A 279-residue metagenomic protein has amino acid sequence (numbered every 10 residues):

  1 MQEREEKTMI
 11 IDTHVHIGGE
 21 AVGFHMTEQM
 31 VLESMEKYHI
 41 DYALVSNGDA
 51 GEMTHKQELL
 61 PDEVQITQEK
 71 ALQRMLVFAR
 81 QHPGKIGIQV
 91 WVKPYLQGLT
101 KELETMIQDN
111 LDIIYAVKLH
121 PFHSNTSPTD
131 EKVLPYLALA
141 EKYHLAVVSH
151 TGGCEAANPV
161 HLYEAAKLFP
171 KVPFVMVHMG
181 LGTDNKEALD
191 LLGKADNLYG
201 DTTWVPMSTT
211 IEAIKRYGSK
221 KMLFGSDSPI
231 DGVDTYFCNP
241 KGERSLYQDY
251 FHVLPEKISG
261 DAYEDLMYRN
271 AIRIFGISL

Functional and structural regions predicted by a protein language model:
M1-K70: An N-terminally biased module of ancient metal coordination in phosphate/nucleic-acid-related enzymes
R4-E5, E58-V148, K194-L198: Active-site gating/metal-coordination segments in enzymes
I11-V15, A43-V45, I86-V90, Y115-L119 (+4 more regions): Hydrophobic faces of well-ordered beta-strands that scaffold small-molecule active sites in alpha/beta enzyme cores
H14, M35, M75, V117 (+6 more regions): Conserved, mostly hydrophobic/aromatic
G18-E20, A50-M53, P94-G98, S124 (+4 more regions): Active-site environment of divalent metal-dependent phosphoester hydrolases
Y38-Q65, N110-I114, V172, P229-G232 (+2 more regions): Active-site gating loops and adjacent loop-to-helix segments of metal-dependent hydrolytic enzymes
G98-Q108, S127-Y136, E155-F169, D184-L192 (+1 more regions): Distinct, well-ordered alpha-helical segments
P173, G180-L279: H/E-rich (His + Asp/Glu) clusters that bind or coordinate divalent metals
